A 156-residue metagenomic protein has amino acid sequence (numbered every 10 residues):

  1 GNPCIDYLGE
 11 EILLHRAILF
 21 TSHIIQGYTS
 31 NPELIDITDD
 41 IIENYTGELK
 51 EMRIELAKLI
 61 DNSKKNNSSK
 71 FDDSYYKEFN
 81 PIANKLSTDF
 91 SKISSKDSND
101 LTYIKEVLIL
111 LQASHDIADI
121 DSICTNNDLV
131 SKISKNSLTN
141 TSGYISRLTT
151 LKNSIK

Functional and structural regions predicted by a protein language model:
G1-K156: All-alpha RGS (Regulator of G-protein Signaling) helical domain and cognate RGS-like helical scaffolds
